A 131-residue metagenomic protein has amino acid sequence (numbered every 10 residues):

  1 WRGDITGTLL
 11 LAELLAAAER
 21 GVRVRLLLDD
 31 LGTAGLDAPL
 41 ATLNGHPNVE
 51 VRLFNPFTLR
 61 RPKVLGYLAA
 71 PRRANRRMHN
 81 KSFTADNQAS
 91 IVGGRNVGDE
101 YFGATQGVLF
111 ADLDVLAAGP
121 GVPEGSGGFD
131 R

Functional and structural regions predicted by a protein language model:
W1-L59: Primarily the HKD phosphodiesterase
G7, D37-A38, K63-V64, R95 (+1 more regions): Short, solvent-exposed loop/turn and secondary-structure capping segments
A41-L43, L68, Q106-V108: Short secondary-structure boundary/capping segments
L53, K63, M78-N80: Extracytoplasmic mature domains of secreted/periplasmic and thylakoid-lumen proteins
R60-A69: Short Pro/Gly-enriched beta-strand edge/turn motifs at strand-loop
N75-R131: Signature of lipid phosphatidyltransferase scaffolds
